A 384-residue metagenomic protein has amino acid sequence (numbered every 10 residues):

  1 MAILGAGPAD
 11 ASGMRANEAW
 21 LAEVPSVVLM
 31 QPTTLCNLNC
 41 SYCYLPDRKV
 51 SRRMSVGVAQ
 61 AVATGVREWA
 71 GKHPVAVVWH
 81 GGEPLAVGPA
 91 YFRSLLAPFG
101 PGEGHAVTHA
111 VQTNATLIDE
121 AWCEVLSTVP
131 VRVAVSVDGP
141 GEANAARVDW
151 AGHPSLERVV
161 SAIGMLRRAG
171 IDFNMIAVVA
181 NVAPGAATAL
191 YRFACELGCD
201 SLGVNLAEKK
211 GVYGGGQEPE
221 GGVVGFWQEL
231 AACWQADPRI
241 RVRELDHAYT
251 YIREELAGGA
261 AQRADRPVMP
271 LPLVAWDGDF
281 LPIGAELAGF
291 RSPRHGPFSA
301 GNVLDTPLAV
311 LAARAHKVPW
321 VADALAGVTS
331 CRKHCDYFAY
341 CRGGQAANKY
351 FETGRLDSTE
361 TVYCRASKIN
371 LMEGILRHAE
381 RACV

Functional and structural regions predicted by a protein language model:
M1-L29: N-terminal [4Fe-4S]-dependent radical SAM core
L21-G57: Canonical Radical SAM [4Fe-4S] cluster-binding loop centered on the CxxxCxxC motif and its immediate flanking residues
P32-N39, E83-A86, S330-H334, F338: Cysteine-centered iron-sulfur cluster-binding motifs in ferredoxin-type domains/subunits of redox enzymes
T34-C36, G81-E83, T113-L117, G139 (+5 more regions): Short, flexible loop/turn elements at secondary-structure junctions
V58, V62, D246-L256, A309-A312: Short, positively charged
A63-V78, V87-K209, Y213-P219: Radical SAM/AdoMet-radical enzyme domain recognition
V148-E157, G164, R168-F280, A285-V303: Radical SAM enzyme [4Fe-4S]-AdoMet core and its adjacent flexible, acidic and glycine-rich loops/tails across
F290-V384: Flexible mid-to-C-terminal extensions adjoining Fe-S/redox cofactors in radical SAM and related proteins
